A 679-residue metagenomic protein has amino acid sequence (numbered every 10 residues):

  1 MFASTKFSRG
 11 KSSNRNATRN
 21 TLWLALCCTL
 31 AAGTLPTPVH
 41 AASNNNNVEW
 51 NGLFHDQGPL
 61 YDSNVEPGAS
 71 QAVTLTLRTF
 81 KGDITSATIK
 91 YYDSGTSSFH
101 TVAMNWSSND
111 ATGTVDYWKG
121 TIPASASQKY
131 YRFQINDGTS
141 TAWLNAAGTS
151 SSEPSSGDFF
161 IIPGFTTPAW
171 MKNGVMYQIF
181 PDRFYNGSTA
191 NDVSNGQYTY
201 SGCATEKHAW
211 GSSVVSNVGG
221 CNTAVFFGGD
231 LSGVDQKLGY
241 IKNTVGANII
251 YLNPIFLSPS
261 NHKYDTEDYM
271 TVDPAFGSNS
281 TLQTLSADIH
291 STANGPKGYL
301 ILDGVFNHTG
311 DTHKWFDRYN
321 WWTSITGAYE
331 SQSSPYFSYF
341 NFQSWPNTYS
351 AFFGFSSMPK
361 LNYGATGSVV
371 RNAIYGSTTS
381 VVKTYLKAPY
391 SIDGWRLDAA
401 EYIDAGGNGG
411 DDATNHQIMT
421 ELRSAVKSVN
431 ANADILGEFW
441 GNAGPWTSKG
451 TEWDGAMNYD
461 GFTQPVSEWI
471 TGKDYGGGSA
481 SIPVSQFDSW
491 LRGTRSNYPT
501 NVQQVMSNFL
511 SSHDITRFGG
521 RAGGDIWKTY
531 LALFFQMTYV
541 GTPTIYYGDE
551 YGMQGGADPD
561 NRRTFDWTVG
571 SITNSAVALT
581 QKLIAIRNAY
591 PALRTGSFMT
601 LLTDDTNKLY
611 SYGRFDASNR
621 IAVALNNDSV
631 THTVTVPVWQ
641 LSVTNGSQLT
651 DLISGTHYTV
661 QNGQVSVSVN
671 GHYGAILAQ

Functional and structural regions predicted by a protein language model:
M1-N16: N-terminal secretory signal peptides that target proteins for export/translocation
T21-T34: Bacterial N-terminal signal peptides
G33-S43: Sec-dependent signal peptide cleavage junction
A41-V175, F180, S194-N195, F227-K242 (+2 more regions): Carbohydrate-interacting/catalytic domains
T79-K81, D93, S108, I122-A124 (+9 more regions): Short, flexible loop/turn elements at secondary-structure junctions
I84-A87, L285-L302, N307-Q332, S380-V381 (+11 more regions): Active-site-proximal helices and loops of the catalytic beta/alpha 8
F133, G174-M176, N248-I250, K297-Y299 (+5 more regions): Beta-sheet entry/capping signal
P181-S391, L422-S428, P445, S467: Substrate-binding/active-site clefts of carbohydrate-active enzymes
